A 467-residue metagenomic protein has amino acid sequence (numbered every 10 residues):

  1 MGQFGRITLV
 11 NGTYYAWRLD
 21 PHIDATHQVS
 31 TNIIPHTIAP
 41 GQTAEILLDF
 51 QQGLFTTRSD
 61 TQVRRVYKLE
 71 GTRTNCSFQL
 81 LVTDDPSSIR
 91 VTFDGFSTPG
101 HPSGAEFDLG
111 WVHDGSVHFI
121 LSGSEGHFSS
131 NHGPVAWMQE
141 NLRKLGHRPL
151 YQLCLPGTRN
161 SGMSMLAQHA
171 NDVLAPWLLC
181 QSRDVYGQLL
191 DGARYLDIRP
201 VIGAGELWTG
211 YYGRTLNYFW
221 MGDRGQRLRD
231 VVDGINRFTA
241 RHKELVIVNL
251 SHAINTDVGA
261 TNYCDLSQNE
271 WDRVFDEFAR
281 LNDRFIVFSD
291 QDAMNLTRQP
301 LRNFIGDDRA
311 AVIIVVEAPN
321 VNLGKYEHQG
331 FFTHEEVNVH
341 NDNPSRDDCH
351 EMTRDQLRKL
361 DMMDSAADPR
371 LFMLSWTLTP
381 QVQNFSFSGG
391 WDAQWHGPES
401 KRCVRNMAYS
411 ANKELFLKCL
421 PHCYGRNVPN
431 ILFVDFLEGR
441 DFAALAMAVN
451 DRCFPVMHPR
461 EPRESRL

Functional and structural regions predicted by a protein language model:
G2-D191, I202-R241, L245, A260-N262 (+2 more regions): Long, acidic (Asp/Glu-rich), low-complexity accessory segments flanking structured domains
Y151-L155, R194-I198, V246-L250, V312-V316 (+2 more regions): Structural recognition of the beta-strand scaffold that forms the well-ordered cores of secreted hydrolase catalytic
L178-R183, G225-N236, L281-D307, H340-S365 (+1 more regions): A Trp-anchored, charged/polar loop motif used as the substrate-binding/catalytic surface of acyl/ester-handling
G192-R194, R241-I247, D283-R284, D308-A311 (+2 more regions): Loop/turn elements at helix/coil->beta-strand transitions in domains of secreted/extracellular proteins
P200, V248-A253, F285-N303, E317-P319 (+2 more regions): Acidic carboxylate-rich catalytic motifs and surrounding loops in phosphoryl-/glycosyl-chemistry enzymes
R224-M294: Glycogenin-like
N262-R280, Y326-T333, A444-D451: Short, aromatic/basic amphipathic alpha-helical patches
D307-S400: Aromatic-lined glycan-binding groove of carbohydrate-active enzymes
